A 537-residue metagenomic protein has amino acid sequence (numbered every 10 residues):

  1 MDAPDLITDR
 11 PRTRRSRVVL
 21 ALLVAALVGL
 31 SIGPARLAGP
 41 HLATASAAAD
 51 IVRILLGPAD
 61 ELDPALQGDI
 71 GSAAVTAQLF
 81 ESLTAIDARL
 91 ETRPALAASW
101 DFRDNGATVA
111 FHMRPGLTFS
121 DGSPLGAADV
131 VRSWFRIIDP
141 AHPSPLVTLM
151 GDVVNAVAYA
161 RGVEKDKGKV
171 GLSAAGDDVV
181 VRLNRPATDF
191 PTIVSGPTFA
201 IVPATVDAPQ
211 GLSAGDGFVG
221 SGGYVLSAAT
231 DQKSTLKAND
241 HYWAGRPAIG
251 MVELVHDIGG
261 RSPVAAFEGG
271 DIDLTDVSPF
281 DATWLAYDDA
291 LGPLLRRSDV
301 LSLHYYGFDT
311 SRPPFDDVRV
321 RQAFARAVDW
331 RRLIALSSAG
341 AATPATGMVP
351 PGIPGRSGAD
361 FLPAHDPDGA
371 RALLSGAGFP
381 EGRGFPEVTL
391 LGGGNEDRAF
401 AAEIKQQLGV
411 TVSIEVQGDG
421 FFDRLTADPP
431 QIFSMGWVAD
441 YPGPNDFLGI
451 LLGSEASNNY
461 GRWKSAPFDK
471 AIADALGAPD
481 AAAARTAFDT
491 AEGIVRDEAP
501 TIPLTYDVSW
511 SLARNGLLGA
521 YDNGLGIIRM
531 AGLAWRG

Functional and structural regions predicted by a protein language model:
L27-S31, A35-R36, A327-R356, N395-E403 (+1 more regions): Detector for C-terminal structural segments
L55-D104, F135, D216-G220: N-terminal lobe/hinge region of extracytoplasmic solute-binding protein
L56-T76, L96-A97, S123, T188-A200 (+2 more regions): A structural "hinge/loop" feature
S99-L149, V180, A266, P314: Aromatic- and charge-enriched surface segment that lines or borders ligand/interaction sites
H112, D129, I138, H142-A204: Surface-exposed binding/hinge segments that line and control ligand-binding clefts or catalytic entry sites
L183-P247, M251, A372: Gly/Pro-rich hinge or "lid" segments in bacterial periplasmic/extracellular proteins
A208, L212, Q232, D240-L285: Ligand-site clamp/hinge motif
K237, D316-Q406, T490: Append "and occasionally in soluble cytosolic enzymes with long acidic Gly/Pro-rich linkers
